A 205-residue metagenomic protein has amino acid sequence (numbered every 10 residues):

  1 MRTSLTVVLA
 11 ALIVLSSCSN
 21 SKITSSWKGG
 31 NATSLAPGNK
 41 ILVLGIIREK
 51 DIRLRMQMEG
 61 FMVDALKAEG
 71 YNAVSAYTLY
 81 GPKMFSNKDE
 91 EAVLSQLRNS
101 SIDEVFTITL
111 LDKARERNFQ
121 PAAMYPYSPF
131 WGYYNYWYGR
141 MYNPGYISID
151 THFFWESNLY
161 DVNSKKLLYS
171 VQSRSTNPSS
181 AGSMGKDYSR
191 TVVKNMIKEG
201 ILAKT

Functional and structural regions predicted by a protein language model:
R2-V8: Sec-dependent signal peptide recognition, specifically the positively charged N-region followed immediately by
L9-L12, V43: Hydrophobic alpha-helical targeting segments used for export or membrane insertion
V14-S17: C-terminal motif of bacterial Sec signal peptides marking the signal peptidase cleavage site
S19-K40, Y142-T205: C-terminal/domain-edge helix-coil "capping" segments
K28-S34, M58-A68, S75, Y125-Y127 (+1 more regions): Short low-complexity stretches enriched in small and charged residues
K40, L44-R115: N-terminal segment of the mature soluble domain
N87-L159: Surface-exposed short loop/turn segments
